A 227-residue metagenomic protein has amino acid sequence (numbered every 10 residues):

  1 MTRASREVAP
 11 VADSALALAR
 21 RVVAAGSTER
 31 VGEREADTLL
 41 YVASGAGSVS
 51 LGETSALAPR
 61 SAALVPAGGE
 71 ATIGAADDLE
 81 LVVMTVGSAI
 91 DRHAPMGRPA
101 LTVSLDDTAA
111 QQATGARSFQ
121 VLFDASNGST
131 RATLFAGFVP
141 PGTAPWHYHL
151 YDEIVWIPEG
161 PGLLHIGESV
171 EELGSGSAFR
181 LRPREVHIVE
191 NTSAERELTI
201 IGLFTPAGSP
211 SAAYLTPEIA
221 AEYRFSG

Functional and structural regions predicted by a protein language model:
M1-V22, P59, D78-R131, A213-G227: A short, N-terminal "cap"/entry segment at the start of jelly-roll beta-barrel domains of the cupin/DSBH fold
S5-R6, A17-R34, L134-H149: Conserved short histidine dyad/triad with adjacent acidic residue
A12-A56, R60: The feature marks the first
R34-V49, A136-P140, Y148-I166, L203-T205: Short, conserved beta-strand element in jelly-roll/cupin
G52-E70, E168-R184: Short acidic-glycine-tyrosine-enriched beta hairpin
T72-A75, E190-T192: Asparagine-centered strand-capping/turn motif at beta-strand->loop junctions
